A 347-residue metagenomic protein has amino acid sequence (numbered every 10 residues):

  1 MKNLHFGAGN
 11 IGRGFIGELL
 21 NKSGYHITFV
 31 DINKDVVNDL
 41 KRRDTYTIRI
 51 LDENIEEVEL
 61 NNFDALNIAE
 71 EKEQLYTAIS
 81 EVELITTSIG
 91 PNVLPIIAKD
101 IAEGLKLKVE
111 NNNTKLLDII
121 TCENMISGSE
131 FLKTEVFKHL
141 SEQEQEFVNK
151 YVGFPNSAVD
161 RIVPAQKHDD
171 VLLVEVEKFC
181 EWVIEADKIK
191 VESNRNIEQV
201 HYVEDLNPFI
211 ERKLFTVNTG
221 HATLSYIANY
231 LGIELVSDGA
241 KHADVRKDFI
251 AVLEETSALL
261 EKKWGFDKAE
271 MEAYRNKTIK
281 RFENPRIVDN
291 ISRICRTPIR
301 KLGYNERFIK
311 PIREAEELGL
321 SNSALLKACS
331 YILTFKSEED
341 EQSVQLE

Functional and structural regions predicted by a protein language model:
M1-F6, N10-E347: Substrate/ligand-engaging "lid" and interaction regions
